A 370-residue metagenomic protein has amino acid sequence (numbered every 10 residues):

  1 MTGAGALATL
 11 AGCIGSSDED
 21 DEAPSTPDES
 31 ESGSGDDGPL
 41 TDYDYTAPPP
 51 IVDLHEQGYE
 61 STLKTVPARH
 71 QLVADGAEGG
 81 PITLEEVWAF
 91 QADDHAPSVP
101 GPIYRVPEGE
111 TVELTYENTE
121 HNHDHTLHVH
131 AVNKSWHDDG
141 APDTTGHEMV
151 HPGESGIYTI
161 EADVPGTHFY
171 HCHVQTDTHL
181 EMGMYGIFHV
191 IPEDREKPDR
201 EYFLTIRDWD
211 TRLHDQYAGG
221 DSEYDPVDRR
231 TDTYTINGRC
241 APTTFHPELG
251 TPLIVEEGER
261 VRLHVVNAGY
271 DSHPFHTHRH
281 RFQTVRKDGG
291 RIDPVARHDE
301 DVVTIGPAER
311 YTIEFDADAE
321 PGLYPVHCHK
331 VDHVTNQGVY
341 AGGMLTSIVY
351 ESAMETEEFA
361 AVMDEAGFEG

Functional and structural regions predicted by a protein language model:
M1-G15: N-terminal export signals
G3-L7, D21-H125, N133-S135, H147 (+4 more regions): N-terminal, post-signal-peptide metal-ligating segments of extracellular/periplasmic oxidoreductases, dominated by
I14-E22: Bacterial lipoprotein signal-peptidase II cleavage site
D42-Y43, A141-M149, E181-E201, P242-P247: Surface-exposed, Gly/Pro/Thr- and Asp/Glu-enriched linker/hinge segments that connect structured elements
T65-H189, D271-T304, P325-I348: Histidine- and aromatic-enriched segments that form or immediately flank copper-ligand environments
E117-T119, V266-A268, D318: Acidic, Ser/Thr
Y158-D163, I313-A319: Short, hydrophobic beta-strand segments
F203-L213, Y217-F282, E309-F315: Surface-exposed interaction/gating patches
